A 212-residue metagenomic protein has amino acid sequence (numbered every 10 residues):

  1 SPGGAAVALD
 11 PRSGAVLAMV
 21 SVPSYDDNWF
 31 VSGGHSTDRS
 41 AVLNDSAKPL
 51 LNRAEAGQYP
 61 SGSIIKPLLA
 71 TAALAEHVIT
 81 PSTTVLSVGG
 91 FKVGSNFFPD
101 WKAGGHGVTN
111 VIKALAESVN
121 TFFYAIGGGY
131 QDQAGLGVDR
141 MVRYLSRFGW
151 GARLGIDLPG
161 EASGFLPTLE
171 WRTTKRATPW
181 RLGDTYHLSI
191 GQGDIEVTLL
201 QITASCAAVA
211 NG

Functional and structural regions predicted by a protein language model:
G4-S63, L68-G212: Beta-lactam-recognizing serine transpeptidase/beta-lactamase-like catalytic domain environment
